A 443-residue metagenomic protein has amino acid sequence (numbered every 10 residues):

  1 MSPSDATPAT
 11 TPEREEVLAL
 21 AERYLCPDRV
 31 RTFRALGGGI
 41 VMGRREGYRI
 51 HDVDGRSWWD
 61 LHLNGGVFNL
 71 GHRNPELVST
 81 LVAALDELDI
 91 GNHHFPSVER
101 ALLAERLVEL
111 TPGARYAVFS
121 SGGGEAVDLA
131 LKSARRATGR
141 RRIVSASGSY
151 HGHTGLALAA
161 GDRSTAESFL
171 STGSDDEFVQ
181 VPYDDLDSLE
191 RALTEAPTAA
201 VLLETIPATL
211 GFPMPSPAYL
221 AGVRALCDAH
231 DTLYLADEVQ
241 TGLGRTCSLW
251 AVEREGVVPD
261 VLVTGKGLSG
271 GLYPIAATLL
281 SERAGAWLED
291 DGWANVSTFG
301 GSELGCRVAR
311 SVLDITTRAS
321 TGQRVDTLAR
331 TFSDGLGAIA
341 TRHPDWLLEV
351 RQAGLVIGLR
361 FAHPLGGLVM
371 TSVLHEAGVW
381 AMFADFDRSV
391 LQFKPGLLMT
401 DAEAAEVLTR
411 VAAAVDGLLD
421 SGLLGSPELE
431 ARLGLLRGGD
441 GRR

Functional and structural regions predicted by a protein language model:
S2-R443: Conserved N-terminal phosphate-binding loop of PLP-dependent enzymes in the Aspartate aminotransferase
